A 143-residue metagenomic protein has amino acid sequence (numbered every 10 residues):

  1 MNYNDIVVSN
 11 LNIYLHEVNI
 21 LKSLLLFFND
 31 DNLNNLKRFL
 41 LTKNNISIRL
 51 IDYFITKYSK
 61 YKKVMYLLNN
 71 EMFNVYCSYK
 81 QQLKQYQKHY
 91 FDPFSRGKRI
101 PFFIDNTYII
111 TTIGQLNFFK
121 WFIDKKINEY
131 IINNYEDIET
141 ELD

Functional and structural regions predicted by a protein language model:
N2-F91, I113: Long, compositionally biased non-globular segments that serve regulatory/targeting/scaffolding roles in eukaryotic
R49, H89, L116-W121, K125 (+1 more regions): Amphipathic alpha-helical interface elements that mediate macromolecular binding in regulatory proteins
Y58-K62, G97-P101, K125, E129: Amphipathic alpha-helical interaction segments
D92, R96-I110, L116-F119: IQ-motif-like calmodulin-binding regions
D124-D143: Long, highly charged low-complexity segments enriched in Glu/Asp and Lys/Arg with interspersed Ser/Thr
